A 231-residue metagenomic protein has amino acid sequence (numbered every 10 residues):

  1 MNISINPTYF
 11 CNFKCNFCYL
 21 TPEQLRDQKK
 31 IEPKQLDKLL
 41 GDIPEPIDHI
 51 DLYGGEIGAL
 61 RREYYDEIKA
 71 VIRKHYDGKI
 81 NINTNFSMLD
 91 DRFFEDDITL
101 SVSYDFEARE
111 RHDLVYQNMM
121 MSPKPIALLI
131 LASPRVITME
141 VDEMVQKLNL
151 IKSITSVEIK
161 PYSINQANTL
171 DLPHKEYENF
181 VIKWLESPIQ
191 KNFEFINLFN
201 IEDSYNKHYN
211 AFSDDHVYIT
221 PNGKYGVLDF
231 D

Functional and structural regions predicted by a protein language model:
M1-I3, D48, K224: Short amphipathic alpha-helical segments
M1-Q35: Canonical Radical SAM [4Fe-4S] cluster-binding loop centered on the CxxxCxxC motif and its immediate flanking residues
L25-Q28, A59-R62, E110, A167-L170: A generic structural signal for short coil/turn motifs at secondary-structure boundaries
D27-Q35, L60, L172-N179: Alpha-helix N-cap and loop-to-helix initiation/capping positions
L36-G54, L60-I164: Radical SAM/AdoMet-radical enzyme domain recognition
D105-F230: Radical SAM enzyme [4Fe-4S]-AdoMet core and its adjacent flexible, acidic and glycine-rich loops/tails across
